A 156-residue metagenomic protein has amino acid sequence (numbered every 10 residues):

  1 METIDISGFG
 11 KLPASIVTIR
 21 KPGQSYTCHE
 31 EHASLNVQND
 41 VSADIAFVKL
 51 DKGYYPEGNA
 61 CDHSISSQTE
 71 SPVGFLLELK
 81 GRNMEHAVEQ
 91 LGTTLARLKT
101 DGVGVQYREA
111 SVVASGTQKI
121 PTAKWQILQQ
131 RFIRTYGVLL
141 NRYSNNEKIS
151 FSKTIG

Functional and structural regions predicted by a protein language model:
M1-D44: Charge-rich, low-complexity N-terminal segments
T3-G8, S111-G156: Domain-level recognition of nuclease-like catalytic cores that cleave nucleotide substrates
H29-Q68: Active-site metal-binding core of divalent-cation-utilizing nuclease and nuclease-like domains
Y55-P56, N83-L91: Active-site-adjacent loop/helix micro-motif of nuclease/hydrolase catalytic cores
H63-I65, V73-G81: Conserved catalytic cores of phosphodiester-cleaving nucleases, focusing on short active-site segments
E70-L76, R108-E109: Glycine-rich, often proline-containing surface loops adjacent to acidic residues and nearby aromatics that form
T94: An active-site-proximal "capping" alpha-helix that borders the catalytic cofactor pocket
R97-Q106: Arginine/glycine-rich "motif VI" loop of SF2 helicases in the C-terminal RecA-like domain
